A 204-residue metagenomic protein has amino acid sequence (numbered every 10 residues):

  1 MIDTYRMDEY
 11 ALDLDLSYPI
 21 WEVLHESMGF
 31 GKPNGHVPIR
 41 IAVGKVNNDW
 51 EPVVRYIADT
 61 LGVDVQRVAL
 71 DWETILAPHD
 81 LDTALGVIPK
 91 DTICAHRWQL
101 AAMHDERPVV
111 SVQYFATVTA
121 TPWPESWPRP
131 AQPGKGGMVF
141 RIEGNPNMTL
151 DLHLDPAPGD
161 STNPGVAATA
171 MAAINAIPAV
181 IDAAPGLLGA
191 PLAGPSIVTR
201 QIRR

Functional and structural regions predicted by a protein language model:
M1-S126, P130, M138-F140, N163: Active-site-lining helix/loop region of Rossmann-like oxidoreductase modules
T121, R129-R204: C-terminal helical cap and adjacent loop that interface with cofactors, partners, or active-site loops
